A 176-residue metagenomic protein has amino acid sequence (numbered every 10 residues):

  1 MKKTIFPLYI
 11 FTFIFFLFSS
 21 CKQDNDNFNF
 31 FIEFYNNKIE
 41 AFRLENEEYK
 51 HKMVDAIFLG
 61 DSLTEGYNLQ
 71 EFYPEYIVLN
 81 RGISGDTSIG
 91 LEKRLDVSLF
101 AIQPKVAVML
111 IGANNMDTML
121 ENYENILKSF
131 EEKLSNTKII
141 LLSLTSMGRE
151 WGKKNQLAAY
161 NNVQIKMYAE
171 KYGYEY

Functional and structural regions predicted by a protein language model:
M1-L59, E65-L69, P74, E170: N-terminal secretory targeting modules
N29-E33, P74-I89, N115-D117, R149: Acidic/histidine-rich helix-loop elements that form or flank divalent-metal/phosphate-binding sites at the catalytic
F58, N80-I83, L110: Short glycine/serine/threonine-biased micro-segments
L59-G60, L142: Short hydrophobic segments within beta-strands
L63-T64, D86: Short active-site-proximal "capping" loops at secondary-structure junctions
E71, I77, K93-Y176: Alpha-helical cap/lid subdomain in secreted, periplasmic, or secretory-pathway luminal O-acyl-processing enzymes
